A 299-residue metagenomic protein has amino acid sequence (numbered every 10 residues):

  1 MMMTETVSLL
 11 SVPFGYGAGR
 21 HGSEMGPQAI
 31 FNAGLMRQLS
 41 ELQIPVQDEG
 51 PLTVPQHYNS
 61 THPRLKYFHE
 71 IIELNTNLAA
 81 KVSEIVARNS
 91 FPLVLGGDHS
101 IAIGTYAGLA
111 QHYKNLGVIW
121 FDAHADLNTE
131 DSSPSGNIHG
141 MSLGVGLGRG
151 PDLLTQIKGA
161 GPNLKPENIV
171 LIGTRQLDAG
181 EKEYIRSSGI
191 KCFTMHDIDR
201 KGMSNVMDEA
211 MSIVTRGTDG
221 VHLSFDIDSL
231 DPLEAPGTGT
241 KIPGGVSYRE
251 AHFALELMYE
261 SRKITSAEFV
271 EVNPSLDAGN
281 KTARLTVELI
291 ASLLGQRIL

Functional and structural regions predicted by a protein language model:
M2-M3, Q111-Y113, S135-N137, K158-L164 (+2 more regions): Solvent-exposed alpha-helices and their adjacent loops that cap or buttress functional pockets in soluble metabolic
T4-F14, R20-L93, T105, Q111 (+2 more regions): Catalytic cores of soluble, metal-dependent hydrolases
F14, D98-H99, A123, T174-R175 (+2 more regions): Active-site metal-binding loops of divalent metal-dependent hydrolases
S90-P92, P166-V170: Short active-site oxyanion
F91-Q156, S261-R262: Active-site histidine-anchored catalytic micro-motif
W120-A123, L147, N168, G173-Q176 (+2 more regions): Short, structured patches in soluble enzyme cores that scaffold and shape functional sites
G150-L154, I172-D178, N205-V206, S247-H252: A general structural motif
P166-N168, R175-G180, G217-V221: Aromatic-lined glycan-binding groove of carbohydrate-active enzymes
